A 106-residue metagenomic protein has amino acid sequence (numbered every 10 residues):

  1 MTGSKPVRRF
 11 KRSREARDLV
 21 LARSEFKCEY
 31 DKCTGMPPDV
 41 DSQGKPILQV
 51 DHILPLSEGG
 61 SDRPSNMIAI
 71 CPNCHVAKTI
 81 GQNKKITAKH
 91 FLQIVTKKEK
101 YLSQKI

Functional and structural regions predicted by a protein language model:
M1-M36, S57-S61, S65, E99-I106: Short, charged surface segments at domain edges that flank catalytic/cofactor-binding sites
D31-D39, N73-A77: Cys/His-rich metal-chelating microdomains
P38-Q43, T79-N83: Extended hydrophobic-aromatic, low-complexity segments
D39-S57: Short recognition patches in nucleic-acid-associated and regulatory proteins
I53-A69, V76-I106: Polybasic, low-complexity binding patches
